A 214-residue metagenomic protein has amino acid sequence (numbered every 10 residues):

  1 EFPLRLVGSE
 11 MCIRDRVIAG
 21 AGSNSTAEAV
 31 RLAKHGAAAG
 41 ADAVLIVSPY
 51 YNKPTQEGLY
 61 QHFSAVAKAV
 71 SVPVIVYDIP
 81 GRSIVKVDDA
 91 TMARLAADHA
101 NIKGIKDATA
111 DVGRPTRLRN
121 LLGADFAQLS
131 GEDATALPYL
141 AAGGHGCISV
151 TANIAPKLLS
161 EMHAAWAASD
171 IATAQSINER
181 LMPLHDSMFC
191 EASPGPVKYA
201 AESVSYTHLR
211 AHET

Functional and structural regions predicted by a protein language model:
E1-I13, H208-E213: Single conserved hydrophobic/aromatic residue that forms the stacking wall/gate of nucleotide- or nucleobase-binding
V7, G36, V66, I105 (+3 more regions): Conserved, mostly hydrophobic/aromatic
V7, G40, V70, L122-A124 (+1 more regions): Short, structured coil segments at secondary-structure junctions
S9, E28-A38, G58-A69, A90-A97 (+4 more regions): Alpha-helical scaffolding segments of alpha/beta enzyme cores, especially the outer helices of TIM-barrel or partial
R14-V76, P80-I84: Active-site beta->alpha loop and helix N-cap motifs at the rims of alpha/beta catalytic domains
D15, S203-Y206: Low-complexity basic/metal-binding stretches
R82-E179: Catalytic alpha/beta core domains of metabolic enzymes, predominantly
A167, I171-V204: Shared catalytic-loop signature of beta/alpha-barrel
